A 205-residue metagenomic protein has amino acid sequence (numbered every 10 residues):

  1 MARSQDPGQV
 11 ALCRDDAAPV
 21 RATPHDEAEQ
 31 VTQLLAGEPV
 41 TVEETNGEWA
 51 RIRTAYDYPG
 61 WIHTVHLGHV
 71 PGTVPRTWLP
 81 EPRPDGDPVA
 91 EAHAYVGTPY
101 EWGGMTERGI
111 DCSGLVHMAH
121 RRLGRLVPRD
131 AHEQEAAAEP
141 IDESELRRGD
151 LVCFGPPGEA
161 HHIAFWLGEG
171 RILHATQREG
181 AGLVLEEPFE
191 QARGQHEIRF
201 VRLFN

Functional and structural regions predicted by a protein language model:
M1-Q9, H25, N46-E48, R53-A94 (+1 more regions): Boundary regions of SH3-family modules and the immediately adjacent low-complexity/disordered segments in eukaryotic
Q5, R83, L167-N205: Aromatic- and glycine-rich peptidoglycan recognition patches
G8-R21, M118-E133, L167: Short, basic/aromatic beta-hairpin or loop at an interaction surface
C13-A36, V40-V42, L79-P82, Y100: Beta-loop motif signature
A28-Q33, T64, P140-E145: Short, surface-exposed secondary-structure edge patches
E38, G149-D150: Structural motif
Y100-R148: Catalytic cysteine-centered active-site loop
L151, A160-R171: Catalytic nucleophile-His microenvironment captured as a short glycine-rich beta-strand/loop that brackets
